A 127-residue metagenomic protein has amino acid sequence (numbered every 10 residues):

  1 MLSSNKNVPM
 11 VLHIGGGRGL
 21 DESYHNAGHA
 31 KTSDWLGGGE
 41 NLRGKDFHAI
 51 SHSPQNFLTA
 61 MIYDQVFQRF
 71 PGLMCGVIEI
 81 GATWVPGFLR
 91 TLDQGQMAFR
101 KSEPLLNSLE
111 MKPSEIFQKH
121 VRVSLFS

Functional and structural regions predicted by a protein language model:
M1-S127: Catalytic pocket-lining loop regions of alpha/beta-barrel enzymes, especially the amidohydrolase/enolase/GH5 lineages
